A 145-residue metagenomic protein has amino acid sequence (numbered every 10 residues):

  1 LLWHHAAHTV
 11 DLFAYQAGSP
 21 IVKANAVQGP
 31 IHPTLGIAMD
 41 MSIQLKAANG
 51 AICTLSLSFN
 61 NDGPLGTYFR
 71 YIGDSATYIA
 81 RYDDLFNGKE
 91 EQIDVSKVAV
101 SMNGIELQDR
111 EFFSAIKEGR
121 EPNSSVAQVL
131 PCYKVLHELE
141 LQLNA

Functional and structural regions predicted by a protein language model:
H4-D84, D109-R120: Contiguous beta-strand/loop segments that form the cofactor/metal-binding neighborhood of enzyme cores
H8, L107, Q128-P131: A non-catalytic, amphipathic alpha-helix used as a structural packing/dimerization or gating element in enzyme scaffolds
A48, F112-A145: C-terminal helix-rich "cap/oligomerization" subdomain common to oxidoreductases
N87-G88: Active-site-adjacent helix/loop segment of glycosyltransferases that harbors family-specific signature motifs
D94-S96: Short glycine/proline- and acidic residue-enriched helix-loop micro-motifs that form flexible lids or anion-recognition
V98-R110, S124: Active-site loop of classical SDR/Rossmann-like NAD(P)-dependent oxidoreductases, centered on the catalytic Tyr-X3-Lys
